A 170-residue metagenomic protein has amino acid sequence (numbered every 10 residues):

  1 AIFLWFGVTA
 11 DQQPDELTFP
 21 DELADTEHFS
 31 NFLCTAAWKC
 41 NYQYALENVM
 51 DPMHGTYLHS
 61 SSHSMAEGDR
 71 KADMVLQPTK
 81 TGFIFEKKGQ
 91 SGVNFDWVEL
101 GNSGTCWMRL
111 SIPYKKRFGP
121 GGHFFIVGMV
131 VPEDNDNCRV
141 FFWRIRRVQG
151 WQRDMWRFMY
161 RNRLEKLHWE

Functional and structural regions predicted by a protein language model:
A1-F3: Active-site-proximal cofactor/substrate-binding loop regions of enzyme domains
V8-E170: C-terminal catalytic domain of Rieske-type non-heme iron oxygenases
